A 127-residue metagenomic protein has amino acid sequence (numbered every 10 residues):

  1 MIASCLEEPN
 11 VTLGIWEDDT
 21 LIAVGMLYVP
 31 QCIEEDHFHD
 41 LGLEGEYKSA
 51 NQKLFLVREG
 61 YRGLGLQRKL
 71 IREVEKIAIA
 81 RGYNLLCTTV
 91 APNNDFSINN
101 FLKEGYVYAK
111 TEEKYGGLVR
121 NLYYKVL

Functional and structural regions predicted by a protein language model:
M1-T12, E17, M26: Active-site rim helix/loop that mediates acceptor-substrate recognition in acyltransferases
N10-G14, V24, L54, C87 (+1 more regions): Short hydrophobic/aromatic beta-strand element in the GNAT-like acyltransferase core that lines or flanks the acyl-donor
T20, V24-L54, Y115: Conserved acyl-donor/pantetheine-binding loop and adjacent beta-alpha core of acyl/acetyltransferases and related
L54-V57, G63-K76, N99, K103: Conserved acetyl-CoA-binding loop-helix of GNAT-fold acetyltransferases
R62, T88-I98, G116: Conserved beta-strand-loop-alpha-helix junction that forms the acyl-donor binding cleft
R68, A80, P92-T111: Conserved active-site alpha-helix within GNAT-family acetyltransferase domains
A78-V90: Conserved GNAT acetyl-CoA-binding A-motif
E113-L127: C-terminal "cap" of GNAT-fold acetyltransferases
